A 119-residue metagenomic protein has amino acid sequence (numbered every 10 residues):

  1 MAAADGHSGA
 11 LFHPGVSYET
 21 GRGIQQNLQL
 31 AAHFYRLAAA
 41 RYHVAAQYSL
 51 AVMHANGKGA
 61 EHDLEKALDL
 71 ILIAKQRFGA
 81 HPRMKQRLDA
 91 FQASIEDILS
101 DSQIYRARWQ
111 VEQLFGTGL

Functional and structural regions predicted by a protein language model:
M1, V16, R36-L37, V52: Surface-exposed charged/polar residues within alpha-helices that form helix-capping/stabilizing sites and interaction
M1-A2, Y35-R36, I73-A74, A93-Q103: A short, hydrophobic secondary-structure junction motif
A4-S8, T20-R22, N27, Y35 (+6 more regions): Short helix-capping/linker turns of helical repeat alpha-solenoids
L11-T20, Q47-N56, I73, D89-A93: Hydrophobic face of amphipathic alpha-helices that form TPR/SEL1-like repeat modules and related alpha-solenoid
P82-L119: Terminal, low-structured helical/coil segments at or just beyond the last alpha-helical repeat
